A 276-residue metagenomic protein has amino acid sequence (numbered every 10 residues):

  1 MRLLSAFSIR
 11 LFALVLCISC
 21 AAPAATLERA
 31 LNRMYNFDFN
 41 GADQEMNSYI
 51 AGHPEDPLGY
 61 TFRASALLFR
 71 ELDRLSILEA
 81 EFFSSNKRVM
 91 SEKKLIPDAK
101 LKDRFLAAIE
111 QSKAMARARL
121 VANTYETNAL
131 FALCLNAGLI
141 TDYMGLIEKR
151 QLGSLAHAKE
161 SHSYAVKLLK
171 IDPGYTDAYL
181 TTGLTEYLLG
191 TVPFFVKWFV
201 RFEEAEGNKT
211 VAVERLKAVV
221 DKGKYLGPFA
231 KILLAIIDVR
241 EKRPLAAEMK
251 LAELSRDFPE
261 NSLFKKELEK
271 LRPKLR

Functional and structural regions predicted by a protein language model:
S8-S19: Bacterial N-terminal signal peptides
C20-T26, F194, Y225-A230: Generic helix N-cap/helix-start motif at coil->alpha-helix transitions
E28, F62, F69, A132 (+4 more regions): "A position-specific structural signal for the A-helix of alpha-solenoid helical repeats
R33-E45, E55, A66-Y125, A132-G174 (+1 more regions): Short coil/linker segments at helix-helix boundaries
S48-H53, R201-E206, V220-G223, A252-E260: Solenoid-like repeat scaffolds
D56, E126, Y175, L226-G227 (+1 more regions): Residue-level recognition of tetratricopeptide repeat
I236-R276: A cross-kingdom marker for long, charged
